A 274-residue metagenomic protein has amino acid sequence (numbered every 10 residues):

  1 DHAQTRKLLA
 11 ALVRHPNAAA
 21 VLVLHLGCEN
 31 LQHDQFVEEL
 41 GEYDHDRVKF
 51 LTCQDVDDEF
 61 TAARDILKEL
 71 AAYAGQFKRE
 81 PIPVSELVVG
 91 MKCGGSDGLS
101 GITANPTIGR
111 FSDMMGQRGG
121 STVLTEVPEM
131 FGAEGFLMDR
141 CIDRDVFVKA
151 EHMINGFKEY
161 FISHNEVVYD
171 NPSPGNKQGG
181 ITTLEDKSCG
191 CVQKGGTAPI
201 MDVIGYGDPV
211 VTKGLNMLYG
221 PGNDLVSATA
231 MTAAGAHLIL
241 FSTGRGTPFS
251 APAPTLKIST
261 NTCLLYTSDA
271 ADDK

Functional and structural regions predicted by a protein language model:
D1-S188, G195, P199-M201, G235 (+1 more regions): Buried, small/hydrophobic-residue-enriched core segments of structured protein domains
D46-R47, G196-P199, V211-L215, P252-P254 (+1 more regions): Generic structural motif recognizing short loop/turn segments at the entrances and edges of beta-strands
V192-P199, L218-D224: A general structural motif
I204-L264: Hydrophobic alpha-helical bundle architecture
Y266-D273: Conserved small/polar residues in nucleotide/adenosyl-binding loops
